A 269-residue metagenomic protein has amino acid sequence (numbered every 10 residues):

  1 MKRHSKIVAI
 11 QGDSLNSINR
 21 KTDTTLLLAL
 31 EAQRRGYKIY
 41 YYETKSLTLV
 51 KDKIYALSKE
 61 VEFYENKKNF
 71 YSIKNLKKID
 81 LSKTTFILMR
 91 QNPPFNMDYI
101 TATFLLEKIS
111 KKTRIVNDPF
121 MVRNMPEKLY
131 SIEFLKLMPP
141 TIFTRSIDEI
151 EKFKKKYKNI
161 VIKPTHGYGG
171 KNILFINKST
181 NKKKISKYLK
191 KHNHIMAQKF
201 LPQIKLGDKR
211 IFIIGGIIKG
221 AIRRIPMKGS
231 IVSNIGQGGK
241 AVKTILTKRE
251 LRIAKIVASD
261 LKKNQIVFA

Functional and structural regions predicted by a protein language model:
R3-A9: Extreme N-terminal starter segment of soluble prokaryotic enzymes
S5, N16-F143: Conserved N-proximal alpha/beta basic substrate-recognition cap immediately N-terminal to, or forming the N-lobe
K6, K209, A269: Change "...and in nucleic-acid phosphodiester-cleaving endonucleases..." to "...and in nucleic-acid processing enzymes
I10, L88-M89, Q198: Redox-cofactor binding/interface segments in oxidoreductases and associated redox assembly factors
G12-S14: Extended, domain-scale alpha-helical bundle/helix-rich regions
Y42, N264-A269: Flexible, glycine/charged-enriched surface loops at secondary-structure junctions
K136-K158: Rossmann-like NAD(P)H-binding beta-loop-alpha module
D148, K155-K158, H166-N264: Phosphate-binding site of ATP-dependent enzymes
